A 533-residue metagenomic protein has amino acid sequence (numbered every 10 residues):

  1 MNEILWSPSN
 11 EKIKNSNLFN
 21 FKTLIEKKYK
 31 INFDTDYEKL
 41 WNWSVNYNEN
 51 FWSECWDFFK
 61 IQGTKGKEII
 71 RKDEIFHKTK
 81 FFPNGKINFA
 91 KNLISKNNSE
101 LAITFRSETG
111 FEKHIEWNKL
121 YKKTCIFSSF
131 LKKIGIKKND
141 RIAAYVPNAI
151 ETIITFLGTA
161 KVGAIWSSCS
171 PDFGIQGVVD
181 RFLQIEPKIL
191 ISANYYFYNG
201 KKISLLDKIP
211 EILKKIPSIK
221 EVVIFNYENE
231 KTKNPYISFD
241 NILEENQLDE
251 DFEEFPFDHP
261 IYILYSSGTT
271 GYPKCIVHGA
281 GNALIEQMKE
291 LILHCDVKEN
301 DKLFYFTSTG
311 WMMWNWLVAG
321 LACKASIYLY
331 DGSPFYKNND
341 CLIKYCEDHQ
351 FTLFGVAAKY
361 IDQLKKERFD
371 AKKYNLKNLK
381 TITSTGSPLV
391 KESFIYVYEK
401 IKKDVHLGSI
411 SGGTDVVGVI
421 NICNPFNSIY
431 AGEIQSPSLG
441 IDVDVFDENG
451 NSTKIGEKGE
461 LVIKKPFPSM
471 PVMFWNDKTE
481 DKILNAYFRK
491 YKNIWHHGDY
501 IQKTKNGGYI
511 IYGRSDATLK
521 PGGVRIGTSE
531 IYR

Functional and structural regions predicted by a protein language model:
K27-I31, A90-E116, N226-T232: AMP-dependent adenylate-forming
E38-W43, I103-L157, G174-V179, N234-N241 (+1 more regions): Conserved AMP-binding/adenylate-forming core of the ANL superfamily
S99-L101, V223-I224, N234-S238, I242-Y265 (+3 more regions): Conserved pre-ATP/AMP-binding loop-to-beta segment of ANL
A144, C169-N194, I209, E347 (+4 more regions): AMP-binding/adenylate-forming catalytic core of the ANL superfamily
K161-N241, Q350, A357-A358: Structural core segment of the AMP-binding/adenylate-forming
L284-K302, W311-T352, E367-F369: Conserved AMP-binding/adenylation subdomain of ANL enzymes
A325, F351-G355, K366-I429: Gly/Ser/Thr-rich phosphate-binding loop
P437-S438, N451-F488, I526-G527: Conserved ATP/PPi-binding loop(s) of AMP-dependent carboxylate-activating enzymes
